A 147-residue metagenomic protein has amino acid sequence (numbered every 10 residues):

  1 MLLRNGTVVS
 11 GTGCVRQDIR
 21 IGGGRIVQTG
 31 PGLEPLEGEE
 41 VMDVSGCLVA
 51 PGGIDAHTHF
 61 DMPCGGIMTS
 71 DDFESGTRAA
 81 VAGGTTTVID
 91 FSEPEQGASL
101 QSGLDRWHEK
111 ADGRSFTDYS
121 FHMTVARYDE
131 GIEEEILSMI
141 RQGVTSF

Functional and structural regions predicted by a protein language model:
M1-G52: Histidine-rich, glycine-flanked metal-binding segment
G6, G24, G46, H57 (+4 more regions): Divalent metal-coordination and catalytic microenvironments
Q17, R25, D72, G84 (+3 more regions): General structural feature for long, well-ordered alpha-helical segments within catalytic domains of soluble enzymes
P31, S92-P94, T124: Short, ordered loop/turn segments at secondary-structure junctions
E37-G38, T69, S115, F121: Glycine-rich, flexible loop/turn motifs
V44-R114, G131: Metal-associated gating/positioning segment near the N- to mid-region
D105-F147: Metal-coordinating catalytic core of metallo-dependent amide/deamination hydrolases
